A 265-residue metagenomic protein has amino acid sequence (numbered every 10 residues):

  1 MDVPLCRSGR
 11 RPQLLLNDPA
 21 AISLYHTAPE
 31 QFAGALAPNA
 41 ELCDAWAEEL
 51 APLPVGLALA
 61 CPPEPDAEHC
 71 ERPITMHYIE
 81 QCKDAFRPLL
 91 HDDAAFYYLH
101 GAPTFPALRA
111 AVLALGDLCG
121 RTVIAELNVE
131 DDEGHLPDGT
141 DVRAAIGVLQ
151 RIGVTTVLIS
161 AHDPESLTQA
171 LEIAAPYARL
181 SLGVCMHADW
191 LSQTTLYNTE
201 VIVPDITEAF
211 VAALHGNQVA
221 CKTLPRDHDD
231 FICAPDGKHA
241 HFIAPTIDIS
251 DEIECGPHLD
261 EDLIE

Functional and structural regions predicted by a protein language model:
M1-E265: Domain-level signal for soluble alpha/beta catalytic cores
